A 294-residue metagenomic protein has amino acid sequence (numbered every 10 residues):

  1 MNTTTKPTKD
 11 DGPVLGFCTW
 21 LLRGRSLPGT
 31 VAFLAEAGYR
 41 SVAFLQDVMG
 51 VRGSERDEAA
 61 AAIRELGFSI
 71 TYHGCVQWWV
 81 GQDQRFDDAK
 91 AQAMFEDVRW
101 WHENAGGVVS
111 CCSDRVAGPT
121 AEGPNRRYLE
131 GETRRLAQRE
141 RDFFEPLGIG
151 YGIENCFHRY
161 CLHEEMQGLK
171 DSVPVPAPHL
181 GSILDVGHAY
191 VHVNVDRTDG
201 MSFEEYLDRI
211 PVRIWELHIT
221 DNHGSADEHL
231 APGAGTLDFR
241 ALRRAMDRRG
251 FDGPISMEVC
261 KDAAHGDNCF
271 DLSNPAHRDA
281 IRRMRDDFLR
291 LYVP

Functional and structural regions predicted by a protein language model:
N2-G16, R23-A35, R64-L66, A91-A105 (+2 more regions): Histidine-acidic metal/acid-base catalytic patches
G16-C18, V42-F44, Y151-E154: Short catalytic-loop micro-motif centered on adjacent basic/acidic residues
T19-L21, L129, H158-Y160, N194-R197: Short, flexible loop segments at the rims of nucleotide/cofactor-binding pockets, characterized by
W20-S26, D47-G50, F157-R159, L237: Short beta->alpha connector loops
R40, F44-E132, H188, D252 (+1 more regions): Structural motif corresponding to the early beta-alpha repeats
A43, T71-Y72, S110, G152 (+3 more regions): Conserved beta-strand positions in the central sheet of alpha/beta enzyme cores
D83-L184, D279-R283: Active-site acidic/histidine proton-transfer and metal-coordination neighborhood in alpha/beta enzyme cores
